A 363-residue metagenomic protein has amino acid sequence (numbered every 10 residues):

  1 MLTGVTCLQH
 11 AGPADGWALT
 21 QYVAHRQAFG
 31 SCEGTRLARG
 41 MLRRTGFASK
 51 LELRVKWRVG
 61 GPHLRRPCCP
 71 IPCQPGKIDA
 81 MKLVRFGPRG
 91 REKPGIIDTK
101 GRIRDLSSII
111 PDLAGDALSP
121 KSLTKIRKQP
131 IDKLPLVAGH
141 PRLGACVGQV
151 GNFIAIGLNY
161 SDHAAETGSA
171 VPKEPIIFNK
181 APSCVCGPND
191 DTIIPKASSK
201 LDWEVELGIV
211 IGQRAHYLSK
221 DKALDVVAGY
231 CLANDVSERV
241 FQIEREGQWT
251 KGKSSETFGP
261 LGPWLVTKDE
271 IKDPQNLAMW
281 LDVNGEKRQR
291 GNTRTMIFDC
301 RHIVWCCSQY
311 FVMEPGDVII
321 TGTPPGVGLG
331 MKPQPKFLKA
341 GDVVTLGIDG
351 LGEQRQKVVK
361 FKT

Functional and structural regions predicted by a protein language model:
C7, C32, C68-C69, C73: Cysteine-centered motifs
Q9, A18-Q21, Q27, R36-A48 (+1 more regions): N-terminal basic, low-structured, amphipathic or hydrophobic segments
H10, Y22, L51-L53, W57-R58 (+1 more regions): Cationic, low-complexity basic patches in intrinsically disordered or flexible, solvent-exposed regions
C73-P175, V343-T345, K362: N-terminal non-catalytic cap/leader segment that marks the start of a structured domain
R89-G90, L134-A138, C146, H163 (+1 more regions): Catalytic-pocket segment enriched in acidic/His residues
L143-A145, E166-G168, T192-L201, L207 (+4 more regions): A generic local secondary-structure boundary/capping motif
V171-P188, W203, L338-G350: Structural signature of FAD isoalloxazine-binding scaffolds in flavoprotein oxidoreductases
